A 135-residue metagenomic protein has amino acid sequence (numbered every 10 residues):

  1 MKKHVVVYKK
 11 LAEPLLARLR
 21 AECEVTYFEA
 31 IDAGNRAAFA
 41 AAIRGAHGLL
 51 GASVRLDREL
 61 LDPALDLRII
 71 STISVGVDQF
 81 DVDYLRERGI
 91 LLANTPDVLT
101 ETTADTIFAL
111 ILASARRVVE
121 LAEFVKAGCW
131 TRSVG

Functional and structural regions predicted by a protein language model:
M1-G48: N-terminal glycine-/charge-rich "phosphate-binding" loop or analogous flexible N-terminal tail
A12, A42, R117, C129-G135: Alpha-helix initiation/capping motif
E13, D32-F39, V54-R58, Q79 (+1 more regions): Structural motif corresponding to alpha-helix initiation and N-cap regions
R18, L121, S133: Residues that scaffold the ATP/ADP-binding catalytic core of kinase and kinase-like folds
F28-G34, G51-A52, V125-G135: Short gly/ser/thr-rich secondary-structure transition/capping motifs
H47-C129: Phosphate/diphosphate ligand-binding glycine-rich loop within oxidoreductases
